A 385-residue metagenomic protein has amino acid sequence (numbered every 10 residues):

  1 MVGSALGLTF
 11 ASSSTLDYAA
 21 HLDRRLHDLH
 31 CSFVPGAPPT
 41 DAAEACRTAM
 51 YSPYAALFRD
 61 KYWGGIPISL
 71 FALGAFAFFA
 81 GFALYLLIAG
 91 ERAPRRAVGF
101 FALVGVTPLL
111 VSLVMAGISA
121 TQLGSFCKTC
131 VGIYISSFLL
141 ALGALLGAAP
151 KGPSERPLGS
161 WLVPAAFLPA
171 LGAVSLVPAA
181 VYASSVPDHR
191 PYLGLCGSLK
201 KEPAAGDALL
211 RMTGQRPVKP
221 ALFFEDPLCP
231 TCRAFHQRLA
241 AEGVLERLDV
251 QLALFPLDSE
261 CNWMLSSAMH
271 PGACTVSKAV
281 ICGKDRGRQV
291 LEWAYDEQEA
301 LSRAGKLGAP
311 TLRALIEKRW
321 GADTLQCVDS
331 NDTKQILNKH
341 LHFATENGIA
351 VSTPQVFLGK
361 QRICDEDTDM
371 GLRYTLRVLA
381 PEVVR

Functional and structural regions predicted by a protein language model:
L6, P227, R233-E317, T345: Structural alpha/beta surface segment adjacent to cysteine/selenocysteine redox centers across thiol/disulfide enzymes
G7, A120, R211-L239: Local sequence-structure signature of Cys/Sec-based thiol-disulfide redox active-site neighborhoods
L16-D28, P108-L139, D188: Interfacial helix-loop-helix junctions of multi-pass membrane proteins
Y18-P67: Extracytosolic (periplasmic/ER-lumenal) interhelical loops and adjacent juxtamembrane/interface segments of multi-pass
I66-I88, T107, V111: Hydrophobic alpha-helical transmembrane segments
S137-L168: Cytosolic-side transmembrane helix boundary signature
P157-S185: Internal/C-terminal transmembrane anchor helices
F224-E225, H236-G243, P310-R385: C-terminal cap of thioredoxin/glutaredoxin-like
